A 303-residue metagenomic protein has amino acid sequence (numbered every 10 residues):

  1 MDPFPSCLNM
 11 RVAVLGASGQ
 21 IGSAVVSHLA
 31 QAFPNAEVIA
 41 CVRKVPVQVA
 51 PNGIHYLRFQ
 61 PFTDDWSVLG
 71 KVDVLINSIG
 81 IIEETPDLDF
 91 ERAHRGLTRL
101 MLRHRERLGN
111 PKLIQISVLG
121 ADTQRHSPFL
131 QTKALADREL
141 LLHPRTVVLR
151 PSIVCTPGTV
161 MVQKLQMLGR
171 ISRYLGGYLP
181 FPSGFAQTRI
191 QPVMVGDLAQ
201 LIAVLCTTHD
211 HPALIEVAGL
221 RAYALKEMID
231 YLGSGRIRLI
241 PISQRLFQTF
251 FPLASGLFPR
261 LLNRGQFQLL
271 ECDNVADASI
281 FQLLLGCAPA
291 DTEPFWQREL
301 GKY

Functional and structural regions predicted by a protein language model:
C7-A32: N-terminal Rossmann NAD(P)H-binding glycine-rich loop of SDR-like oxidoreductase domains
I54-R107, L119-T123: NAD(P)H-binding glycine-rich loop region in Rossmannoid oxidoreductase-like domains and their noncatalytic homologs
R138-Q163, M167-R170, G176-G177: Conserved beta-loop-beta element that borders a ligand/cofactor-binding pocket
M167-V193, D197-L201, L205, E216: A conserved pocket-lining segment of Rossmann-fold NAD(P)-dependent short-chain dehydrogenase/reductase
P182-T188, I215-A222, L232-S234, L283-G286: Glycine-rich Rossmann NAD(P)(H)-binding loop
D210-L220, K226-D230, R238-I240: A recurrent short beta-strand within the Rossmann-like NAD(P)-dependent oxidoreductase core
D230-N274: Terminal hydrophobic/aromatic helix or amphipathic segment near a protein terminus
C272-Y303: Amphipathic terminal alpha-helices
